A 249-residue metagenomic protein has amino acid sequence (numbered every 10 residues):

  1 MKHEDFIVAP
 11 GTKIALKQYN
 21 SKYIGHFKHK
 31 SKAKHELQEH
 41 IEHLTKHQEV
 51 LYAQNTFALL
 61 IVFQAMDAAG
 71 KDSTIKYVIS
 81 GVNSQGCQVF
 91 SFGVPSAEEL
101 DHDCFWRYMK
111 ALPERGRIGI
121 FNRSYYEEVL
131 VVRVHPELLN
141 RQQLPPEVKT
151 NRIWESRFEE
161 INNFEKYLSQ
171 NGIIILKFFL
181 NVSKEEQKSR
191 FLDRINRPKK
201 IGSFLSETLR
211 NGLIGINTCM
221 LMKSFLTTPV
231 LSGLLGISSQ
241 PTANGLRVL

Functional and structural regions predicted by a protein language model:
M1-L249: Flexible, compositionally biased loop and terminal segments
